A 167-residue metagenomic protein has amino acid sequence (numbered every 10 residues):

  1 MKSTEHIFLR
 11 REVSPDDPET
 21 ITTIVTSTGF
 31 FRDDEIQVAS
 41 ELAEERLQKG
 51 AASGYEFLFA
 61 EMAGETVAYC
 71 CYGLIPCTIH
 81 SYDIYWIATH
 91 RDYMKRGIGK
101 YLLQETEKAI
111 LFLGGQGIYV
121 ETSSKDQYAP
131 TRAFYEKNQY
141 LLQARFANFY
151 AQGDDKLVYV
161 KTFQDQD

Functional and structural regions predicted by a protein language model:
M1-E5, D167: Basic/polar N-terminal segments that are highly enriched at the extreme N-terminus, encompassing both cleavable
I7-Y85, H90, L103-E105, A109 (+3 more regions): Acetyl-CoA-dependent GNAT
A88, S124-D126: Active-site-proximal loop/turn and secondary-structure-junction residues that shape catalytic pockets, frequently
T89, K95-K108, A133, K137: Conserved acetyl-CoA-binding loop-helix of GNAT-fold acetyltransferases
I110-S123: Conserved GNAT acetyl-CoA-binding A-motif
E121-S124, E136-L157: Conserved catalytic-core motifs of GNAT/GCN5-like acyltransferases
